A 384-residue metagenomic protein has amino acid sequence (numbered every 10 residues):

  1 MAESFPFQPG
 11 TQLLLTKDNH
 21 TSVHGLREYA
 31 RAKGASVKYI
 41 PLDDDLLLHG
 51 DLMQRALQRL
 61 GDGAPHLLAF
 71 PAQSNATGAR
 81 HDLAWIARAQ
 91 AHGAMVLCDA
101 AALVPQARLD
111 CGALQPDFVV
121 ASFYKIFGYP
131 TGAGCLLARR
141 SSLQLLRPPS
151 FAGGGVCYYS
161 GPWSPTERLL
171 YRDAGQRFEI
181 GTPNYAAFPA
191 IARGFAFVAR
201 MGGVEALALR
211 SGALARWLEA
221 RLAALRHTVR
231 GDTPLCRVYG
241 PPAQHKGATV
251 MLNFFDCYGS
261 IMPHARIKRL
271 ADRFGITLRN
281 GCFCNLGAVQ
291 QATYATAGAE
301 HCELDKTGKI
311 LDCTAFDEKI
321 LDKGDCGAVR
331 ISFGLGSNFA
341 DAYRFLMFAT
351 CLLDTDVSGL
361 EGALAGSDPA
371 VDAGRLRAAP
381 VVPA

Functional and structural regions predicted by a protein language model:
M1-A384: Pyridoxal 5′-phosphate
